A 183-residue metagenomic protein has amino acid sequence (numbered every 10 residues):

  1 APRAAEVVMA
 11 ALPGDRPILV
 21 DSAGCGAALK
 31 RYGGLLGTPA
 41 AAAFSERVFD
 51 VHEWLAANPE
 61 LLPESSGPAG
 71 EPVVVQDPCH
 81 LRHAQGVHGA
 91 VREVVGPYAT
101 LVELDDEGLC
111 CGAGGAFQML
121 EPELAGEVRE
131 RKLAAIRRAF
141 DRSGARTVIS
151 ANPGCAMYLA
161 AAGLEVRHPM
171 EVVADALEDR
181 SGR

Functional and structural regions predicted by a protein language model:
A1-R183: Iron-sulfur cluster-binding electron-transfer modules in prokaryotic oxidoreductases
